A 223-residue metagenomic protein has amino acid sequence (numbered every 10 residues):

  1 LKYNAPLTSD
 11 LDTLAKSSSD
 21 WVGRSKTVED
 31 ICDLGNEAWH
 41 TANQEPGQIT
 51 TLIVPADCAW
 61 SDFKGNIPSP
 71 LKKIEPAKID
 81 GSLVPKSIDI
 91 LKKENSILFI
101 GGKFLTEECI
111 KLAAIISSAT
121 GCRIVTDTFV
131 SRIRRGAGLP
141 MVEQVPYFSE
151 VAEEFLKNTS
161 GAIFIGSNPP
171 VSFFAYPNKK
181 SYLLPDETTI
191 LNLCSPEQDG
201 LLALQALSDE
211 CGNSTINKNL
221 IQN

Functional and structural regions predicted by a protein language model:
L1-Q222: N-terminal alpha/beta PP-like core and its mobile active-site loop of ThDP/TPP-dependent enzymes
